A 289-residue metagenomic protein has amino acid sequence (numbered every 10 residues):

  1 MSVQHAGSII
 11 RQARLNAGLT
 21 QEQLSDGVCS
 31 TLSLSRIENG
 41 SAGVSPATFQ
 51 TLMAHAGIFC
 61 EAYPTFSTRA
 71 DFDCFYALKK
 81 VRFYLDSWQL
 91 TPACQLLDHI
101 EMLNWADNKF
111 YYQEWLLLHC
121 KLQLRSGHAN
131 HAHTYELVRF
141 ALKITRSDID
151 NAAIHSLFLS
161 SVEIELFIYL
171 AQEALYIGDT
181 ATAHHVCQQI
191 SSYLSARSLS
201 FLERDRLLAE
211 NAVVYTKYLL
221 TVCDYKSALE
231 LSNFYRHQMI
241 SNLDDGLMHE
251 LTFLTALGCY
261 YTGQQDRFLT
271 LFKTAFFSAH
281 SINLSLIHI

Functional and structural regions predicted by a protein language model:
M1-N16: A short, Lys/Arg-rich alpha-helix, primarily the initiator
A17-R36: Short alpha-helical DNA-recognition segment
A47-Y63: DNA major-groove recognition helix of helix-turn-helix/homeodomain DNA-binding modules
F72-S126: Helix-turn-helix/homeodomain-like alpha-helical modules used for DNA recognition and transcription-factor dimerization
K79, Q113-C120, Y169, L207-V214 (+2 more regions): "A position-specific structural signal for the A-helix of alpha-solenoid helical repeats
S87, S126-H128, I177, V222 (+1 more regions): Structural motif corresponding to the intra-repeat A-B loop/turn of tetratricopeptide repeats
L97-N104, R139-D150, Q188-L199, N233-S241 (+1 more regions): Amphipathic alpha-helical segments of tetratricopeptide repeats
I287-I289: Conserved small/polar residues in nucleotide/adenosyl-binding loops
